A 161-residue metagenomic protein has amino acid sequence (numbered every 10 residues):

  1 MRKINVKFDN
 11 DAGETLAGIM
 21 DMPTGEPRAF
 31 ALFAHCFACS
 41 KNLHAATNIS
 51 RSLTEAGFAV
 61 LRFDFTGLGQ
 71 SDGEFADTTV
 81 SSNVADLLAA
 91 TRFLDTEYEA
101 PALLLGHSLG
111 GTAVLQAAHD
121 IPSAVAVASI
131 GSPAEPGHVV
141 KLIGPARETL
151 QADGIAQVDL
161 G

Functional and structural regions predicted by a protein language model:
M1-E26: N-terminal cap/lid segment of alpha/beta-hydrolase-fold proteins
N5, L16, L103, T112 (+1 more regions): The alpha/beta-hydrolase serine catalytic core
R28-C36: Short beta-strand element of the alpha/beta-hydrolase
F37-S50: The serine-hydrolase catalytic nucleophile loop
K41, L68-E99: Catalytic nucleophile-loop/oxyanion-hole region of alpha/beta-hydrolase and closely related hydrolase-like folds
S50-D72: Conserved alpha/beta-hydrolase
E97-S108: Alpha/beta-hydrolase fold nucleophile elbow
